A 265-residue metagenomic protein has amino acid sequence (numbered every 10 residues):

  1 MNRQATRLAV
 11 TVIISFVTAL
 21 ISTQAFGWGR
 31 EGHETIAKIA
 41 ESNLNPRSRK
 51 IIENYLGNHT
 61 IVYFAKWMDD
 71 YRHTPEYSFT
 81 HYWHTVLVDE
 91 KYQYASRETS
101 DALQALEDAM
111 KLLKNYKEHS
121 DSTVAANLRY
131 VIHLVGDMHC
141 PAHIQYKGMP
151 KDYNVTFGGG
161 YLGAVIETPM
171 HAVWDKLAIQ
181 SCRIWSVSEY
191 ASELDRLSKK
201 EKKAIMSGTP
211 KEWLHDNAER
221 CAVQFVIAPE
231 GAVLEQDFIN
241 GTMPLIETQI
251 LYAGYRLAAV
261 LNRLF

Functional and structural regions predicted by a protein language model:
M1-I13: Bacterial N-terminal signal peptides that target proteins for export
I13-I14, R129: Residue-level detector of transmembrane insertion/anchoring sites
F26-L134, P141, Y146-R263: N-terminal, motif-rich segments that launch catalysis or mediate targeting to/interaction with membranes, typified by
